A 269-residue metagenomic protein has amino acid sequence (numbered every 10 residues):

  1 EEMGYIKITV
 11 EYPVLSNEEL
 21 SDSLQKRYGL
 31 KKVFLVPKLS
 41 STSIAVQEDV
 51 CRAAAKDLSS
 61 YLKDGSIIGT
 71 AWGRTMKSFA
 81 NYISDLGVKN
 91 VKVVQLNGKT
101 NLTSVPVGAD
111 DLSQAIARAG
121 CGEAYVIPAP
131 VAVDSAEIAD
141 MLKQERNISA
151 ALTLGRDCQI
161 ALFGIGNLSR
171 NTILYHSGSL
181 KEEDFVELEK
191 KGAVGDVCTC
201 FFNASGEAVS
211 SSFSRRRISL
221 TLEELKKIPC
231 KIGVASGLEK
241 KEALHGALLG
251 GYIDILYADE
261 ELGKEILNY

Functional and structural regions predicted by a protein language model:
E1-I67, N81-K89, L102-V105: HTH-adjacent hinge/linker in prokaryotic transcriptional regulators
E1-V10, S16, K99-Y269: Conserved phosphate- and dinucleotide-binding cores of soluble alpha/beta proteins, encompassing both enzyme active
V36-K38, L96, I127-A129: Conserved beta-strand termini and adjacent loop/short-helix elements that scaffold enzyme active sites in alpha/beta
S59, K77, N81, Q114-A117 (+1 more regions): A broadly conserved amphipathic alpha-helix scaffold signal in soluble, globular proteins
I68-G69, V94, F163, I232: Conserved beta-strand elements of the Class I
I68-S78, N167-S169, G237-E239: Gly/Ser/Thr-rich loops at beta-strand to alpha-helix junctions that form or flank small-molecule/cofactor-binding
T75-K89, I173-E183: Short Gly/Thr/Asp-enriched flexible loops that form oxyanion-binding sites at enzyme active sites
K92-T100: Catalytic or ion-translocation cores adjacent to nucleophile or general acid/base/metal-coordination motifs in diverse
